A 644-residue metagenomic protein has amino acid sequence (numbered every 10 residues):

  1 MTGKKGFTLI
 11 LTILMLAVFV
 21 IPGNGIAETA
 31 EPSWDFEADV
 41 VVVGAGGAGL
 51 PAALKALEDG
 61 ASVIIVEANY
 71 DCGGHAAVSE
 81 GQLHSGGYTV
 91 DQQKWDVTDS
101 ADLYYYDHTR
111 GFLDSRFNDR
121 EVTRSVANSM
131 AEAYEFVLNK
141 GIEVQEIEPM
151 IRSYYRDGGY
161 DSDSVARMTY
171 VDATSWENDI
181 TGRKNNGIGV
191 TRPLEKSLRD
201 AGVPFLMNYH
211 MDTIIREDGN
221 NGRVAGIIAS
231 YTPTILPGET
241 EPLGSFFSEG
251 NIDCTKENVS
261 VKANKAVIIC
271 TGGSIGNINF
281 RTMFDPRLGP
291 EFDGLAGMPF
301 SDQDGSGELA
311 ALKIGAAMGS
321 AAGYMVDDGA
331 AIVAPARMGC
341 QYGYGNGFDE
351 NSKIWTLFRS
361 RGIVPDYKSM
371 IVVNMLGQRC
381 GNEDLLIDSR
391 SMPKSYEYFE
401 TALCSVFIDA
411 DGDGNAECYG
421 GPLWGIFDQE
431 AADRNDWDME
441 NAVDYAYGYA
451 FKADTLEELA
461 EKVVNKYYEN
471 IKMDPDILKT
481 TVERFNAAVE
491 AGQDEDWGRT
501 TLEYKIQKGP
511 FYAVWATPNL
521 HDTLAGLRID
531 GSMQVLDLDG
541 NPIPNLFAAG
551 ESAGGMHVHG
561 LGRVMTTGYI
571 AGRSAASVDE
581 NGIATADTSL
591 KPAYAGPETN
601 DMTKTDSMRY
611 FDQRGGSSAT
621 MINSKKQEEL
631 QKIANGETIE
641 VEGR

Functional and structural regions predicted by a protein language model:
P32-A48, I64: Beta1/beta-strand and adjacent pyrophosphate-binding region of the FAD-binding site in flavoprotein oxidoreductases
E58-S79: Glycine-rich FAD pyrophosphate-binding loop
D99-D161, K462-E469, M473-D474, L478 (+1 more regions): Rossmann-like flavin
S125-N258, N277-N279, Y342-G343, A488-K508: Conserved redox-cofactor binding core of oxidoreductases
I235-R337, I570: Glycine-rich loop(s) and the adjacent beta-strand/alpha-helix scaffold that form part
E308-A310, I314-K466, N470-M473: An anion/pyrophosphate-binding glycine-rich loop and adjacent beta-alpha core in soluble alpha-beta enzymes
A310-A317, M565-A586: Internal hydrophobic alpha-helix adjacent to the cofactor/substrate pocket in enzyme cavities
M473-M556: A glycine-rich dinucleotide-binding beta-alpha-beta segment and adjacent secondary-structure elements that constitute
